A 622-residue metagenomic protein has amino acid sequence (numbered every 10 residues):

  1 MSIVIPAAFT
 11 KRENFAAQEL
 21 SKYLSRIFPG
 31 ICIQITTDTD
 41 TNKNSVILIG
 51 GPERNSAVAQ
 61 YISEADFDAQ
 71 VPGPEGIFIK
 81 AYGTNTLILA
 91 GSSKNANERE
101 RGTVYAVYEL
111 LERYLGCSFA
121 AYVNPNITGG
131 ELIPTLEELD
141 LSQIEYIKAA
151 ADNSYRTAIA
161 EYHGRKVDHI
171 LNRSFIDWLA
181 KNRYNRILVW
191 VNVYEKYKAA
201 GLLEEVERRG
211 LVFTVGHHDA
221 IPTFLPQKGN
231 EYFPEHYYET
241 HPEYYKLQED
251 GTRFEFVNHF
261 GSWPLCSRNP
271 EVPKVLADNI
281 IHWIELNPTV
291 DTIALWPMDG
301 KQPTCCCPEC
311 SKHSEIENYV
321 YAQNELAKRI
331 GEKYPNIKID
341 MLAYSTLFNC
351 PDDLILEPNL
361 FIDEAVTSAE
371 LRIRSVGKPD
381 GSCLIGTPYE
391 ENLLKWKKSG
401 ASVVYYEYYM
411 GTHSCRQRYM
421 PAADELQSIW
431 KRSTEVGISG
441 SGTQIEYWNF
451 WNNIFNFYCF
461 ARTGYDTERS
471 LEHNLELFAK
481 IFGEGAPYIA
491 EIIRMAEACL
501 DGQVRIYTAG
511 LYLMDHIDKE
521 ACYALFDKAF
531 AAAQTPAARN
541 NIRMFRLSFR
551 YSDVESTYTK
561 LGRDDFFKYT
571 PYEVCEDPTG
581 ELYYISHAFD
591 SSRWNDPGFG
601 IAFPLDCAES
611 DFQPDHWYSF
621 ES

Functional and structural regions predicted by a protein language model:
M1, I293-L295, D299-P303: N-terminal, Lys/Arg- and Ser/Thr-rich interaction peptides
M1-I79, T128-A150: Acidic, contiguous N-terminal accessory segments
I5-F9, L48-R54, A90-K94, A160-G164 (+5 more regions): Structural motif
A16-E19, Y23, Q70-T289, G300-N318 (+2 more regions): Feature activates predominantly on carbohydrate-active enzymes
I31-I33, S45, L211, I337 (+2 more regions): A structural micro-motif
A57-V58, E98, T103-V104, R372-I373: Short helix/loop capping segments that flank catalytic or ligand/cofactor-binding pockets
I144, K198-L202, G261, K274 (+2 more regions): Substrate-binding groove of N-acetylhexosamine-processing glycoside hydrolases
